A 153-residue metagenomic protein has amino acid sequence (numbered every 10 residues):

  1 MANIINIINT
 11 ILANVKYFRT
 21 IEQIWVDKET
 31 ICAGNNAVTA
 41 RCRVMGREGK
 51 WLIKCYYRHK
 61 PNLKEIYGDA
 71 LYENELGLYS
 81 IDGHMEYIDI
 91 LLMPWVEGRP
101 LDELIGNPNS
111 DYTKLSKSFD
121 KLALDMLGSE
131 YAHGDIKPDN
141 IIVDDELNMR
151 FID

Functional and structural regions predicted by a protein language model:
M1-T30, I66: Juxta-kinase regulatory segment immediately upstream of eukaryotic protein kinase catalytic domains
N35-G68: ATP-binding glycine-rich loop module of kinase domains
R41, W95, I142-V143: Conserved hydrophobic "DFG−1" position in protein kinase catalytic cores
D69-T113: Conserved structural core of kinase catalytic domains
I105-P138: Conserved kinase catalytic-core helix
A132, K137-D153: Catalytic activation segment of kinase domains across protein kinase-like and atypical kinase folds
